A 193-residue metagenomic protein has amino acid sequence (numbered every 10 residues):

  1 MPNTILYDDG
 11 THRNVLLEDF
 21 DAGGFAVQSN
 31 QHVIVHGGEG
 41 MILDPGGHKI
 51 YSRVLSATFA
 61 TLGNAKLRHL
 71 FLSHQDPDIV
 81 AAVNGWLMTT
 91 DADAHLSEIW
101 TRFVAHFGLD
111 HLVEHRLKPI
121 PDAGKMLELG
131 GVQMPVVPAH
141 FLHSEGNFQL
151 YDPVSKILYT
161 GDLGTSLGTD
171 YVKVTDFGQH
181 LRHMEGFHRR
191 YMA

Functional and structural regions predicted by a protein language model:
N3-T58, F148-D152, K156-T160: Conserved beta-strand hairpin/beta-sheet module of binuclear metal-dependent hydrolase folds, prominently
G10, T89-T90, V113: Short, structured coil segments at secondary-structure junctions
L17-G23, G46-H48, L70-H74, M134-H140 (+1 more regions): Short, flexible loop segments at the rims of nucleotide/cofactor-binding pockets, characterized by
L43-P45, K66-Q75, A94-E98, L158-D162 (+1 more regions): Active-site neighborhood of phospho(di)ester-bond hydrolases with catalytic His/Asp-centered motifs
K49-H95: Active-site metal-binding motif and surrounding structural segment of the metallo-beta-lactamase
I50, Q75-V80, T101-V104, K125 (+2 more regions): Active-site environment of divalent metal-dependent phosphoester hydrolases
D93-N147: Metallo-beta-lactamase
H140-A193: Metallo-beta-lactamase
